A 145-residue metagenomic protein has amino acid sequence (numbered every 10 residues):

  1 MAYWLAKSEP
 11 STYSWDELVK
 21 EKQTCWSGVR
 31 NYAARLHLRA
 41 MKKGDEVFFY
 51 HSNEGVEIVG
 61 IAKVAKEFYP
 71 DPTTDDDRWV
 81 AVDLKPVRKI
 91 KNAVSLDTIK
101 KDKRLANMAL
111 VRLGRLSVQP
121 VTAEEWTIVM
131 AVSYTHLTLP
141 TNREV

Functional and structural regions predicted by a protein language model:
M1-K43: Compositionally biased, charged N-terminal/linker segments
Y50-V56: Short, charged beta-turn/beta-strand-edge "cap" motif at the junction between a beta-strand and an adjacent loop
G60-V118: Aromatic- and Lys/Arg-enriched surface recognition patch
E125-S133: Charge/polar-rich, low-complexity and marginally structured segments
T135-T141: Conserved small/polar residues in nucleotide/adenosyl-binding loops
